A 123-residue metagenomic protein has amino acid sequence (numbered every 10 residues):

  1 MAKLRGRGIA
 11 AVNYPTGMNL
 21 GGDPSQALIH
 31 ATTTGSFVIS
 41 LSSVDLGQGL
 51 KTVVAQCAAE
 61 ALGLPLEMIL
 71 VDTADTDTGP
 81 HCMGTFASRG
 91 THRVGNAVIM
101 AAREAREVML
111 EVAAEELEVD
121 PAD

Functional and structural regions predicted by a protein language model:
M1-S36, D45: Helix-loop-helix junctions that connect adjacent transmembrane helices in secondary transporters/permeases, recognized
A2, Y14, F86, A97-V98: Generic hydrophobic, helix-prone segments enriched in Leu/Val/Ile
R7, V44, M83-G84, R89: Flexible, active-site-adjacent loop/turn segments at secondary-structure boundaries
M18, A31-V71, R89-V119: Alpha-helical support elements that line or immediately flank enzyme active sites and cofactor-binding pockets
L50-T52, P80-T85: Short acidic, glycine/serine/threonine-rich loops at helix termini
D72-D77: Short glycine-enriched loops at secondary-structure junctions
